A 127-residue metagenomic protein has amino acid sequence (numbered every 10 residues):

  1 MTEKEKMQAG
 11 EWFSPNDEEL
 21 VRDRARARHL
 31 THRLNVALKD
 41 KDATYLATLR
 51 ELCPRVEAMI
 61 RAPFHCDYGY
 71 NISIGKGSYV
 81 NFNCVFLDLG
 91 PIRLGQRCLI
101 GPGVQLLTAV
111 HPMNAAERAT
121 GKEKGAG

Functional and structural regions predicted by a protein language model:
M1-E57: Terminal amphipathic alpha-helical/low-complexity segments used for targeting or macromolecular assembly
W12, E57-A58, N83, G103: Generic structural signal for secondary-structure transition and capping sites
F64-I74, Y79-G127: Flexible, glycine/small-residue-enriched loop-and-beta-strand segment within the central core of proteins
